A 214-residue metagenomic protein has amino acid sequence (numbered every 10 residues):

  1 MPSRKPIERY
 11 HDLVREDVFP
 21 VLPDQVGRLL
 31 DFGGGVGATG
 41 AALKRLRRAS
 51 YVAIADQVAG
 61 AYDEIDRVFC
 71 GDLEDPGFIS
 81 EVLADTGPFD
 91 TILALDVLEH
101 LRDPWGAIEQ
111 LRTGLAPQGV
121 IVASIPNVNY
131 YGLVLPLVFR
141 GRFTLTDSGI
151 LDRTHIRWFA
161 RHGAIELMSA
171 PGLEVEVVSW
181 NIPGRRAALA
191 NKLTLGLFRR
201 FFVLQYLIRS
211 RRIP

Functional and structural regions predicted by a protein language model:
M1-G87, T91, W105-I108, R161-G163 (+2 more regions): Conserved N-terminal segment of class I S-adenosyl-L-methionine
T91-V97: A short beta-strand submotif of the Rossmann-like class I SAM-dependent methyltransferase core that lines
R102-G106, L133: Short N-terminal helix/helix-N-cap motif within the alpha/beta-hydrolase-1
G106-P117: A short glycine-rich, Lys/Arg-flanked "PGG" loop and its adjoining helix->strand segment in the class I
G119-I125: Conserved beta-strand signature within the Rossmann-like core of class I S-adenosyl-L-methionine
P126-V128, W180-N181: Histidine-centered beta-alpha loop that forms part of the nucleotide-sugar donor binding/catalytic region in diverse
V134-F143: Short, flexible, mixed-charge acidic loops at enzyme active sites
D147-G163: Acceptor-substrate binding/catalytic loop of class I
